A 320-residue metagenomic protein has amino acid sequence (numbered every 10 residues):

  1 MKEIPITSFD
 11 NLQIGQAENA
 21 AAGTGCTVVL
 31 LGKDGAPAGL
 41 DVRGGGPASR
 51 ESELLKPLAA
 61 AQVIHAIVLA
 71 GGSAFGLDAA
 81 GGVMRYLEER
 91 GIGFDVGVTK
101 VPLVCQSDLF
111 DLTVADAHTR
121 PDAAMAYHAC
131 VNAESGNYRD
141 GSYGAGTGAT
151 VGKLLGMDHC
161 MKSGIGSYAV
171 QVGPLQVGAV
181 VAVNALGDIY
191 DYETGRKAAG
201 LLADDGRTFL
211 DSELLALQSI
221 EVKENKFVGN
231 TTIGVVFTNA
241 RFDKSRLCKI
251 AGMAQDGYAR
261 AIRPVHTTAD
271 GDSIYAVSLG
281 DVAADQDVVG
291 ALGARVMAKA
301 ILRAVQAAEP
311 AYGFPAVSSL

Functional and structural regions predicted by a protein language model:
M1-A74, D78-G81, E89-L320: A structural signal for small-residue-enriched, beta-sheet-centric alpha/beta enzyme cores and oligomeric scaffold folds
M84: Acidic/His-rich segments in extracytoplasmic proteins that coordinate ligands and/or metal ions
